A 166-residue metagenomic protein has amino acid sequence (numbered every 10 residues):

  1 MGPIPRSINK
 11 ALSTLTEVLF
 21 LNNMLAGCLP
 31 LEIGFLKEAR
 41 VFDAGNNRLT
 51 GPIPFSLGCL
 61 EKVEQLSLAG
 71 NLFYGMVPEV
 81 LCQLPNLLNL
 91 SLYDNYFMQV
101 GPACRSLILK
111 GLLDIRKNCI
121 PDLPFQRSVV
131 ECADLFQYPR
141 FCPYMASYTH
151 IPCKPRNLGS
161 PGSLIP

Functional and structural regions predicted by a protein language model:
M1-S7, A11, L15-N23: Extended, charge- and Ser/Thr-rich helical segments
I4-N9, A26-L31, I53-F55, V77-E79 (+1 more regions): The feature encodes a structural signal of leucine-rich repeats
N9-L15, G34-A39, G58-V63, C82-L87 (+3 more regions): Leucine-rich repeat
F20-N23, A44-N47, L68-N71, N95 (+1 more regions): Consensus "Asn ladder" position of solenoid repeat domains
N22, I53, E64, L88 (+1 more regions): Extracytoplasmic/luminal low-complexity segments enriched in Pro/Gly and acidic/polar residues that act as flexible
A39-V80: A contiguous binding-surface segment within folded domains or other stable secondary-structure elements
F97-P166: Membrane-proximal C-terminal cap and juxtamembrane stalk of leucine-rich repeat ectodomains
